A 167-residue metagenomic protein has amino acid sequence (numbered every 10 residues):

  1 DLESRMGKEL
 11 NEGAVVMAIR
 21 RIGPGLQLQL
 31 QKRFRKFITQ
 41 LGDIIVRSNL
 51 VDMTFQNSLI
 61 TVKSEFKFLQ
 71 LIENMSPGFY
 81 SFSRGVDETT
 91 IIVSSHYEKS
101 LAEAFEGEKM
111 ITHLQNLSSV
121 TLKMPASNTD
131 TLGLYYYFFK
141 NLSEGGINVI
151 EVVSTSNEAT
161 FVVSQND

Functional and structural regions predicted by a protein language model:
L2-M6: DNA-recognition alpha helix
N11-V16, R20-D167: A conserved regulatory-domain signal marking ACT and ACT-like small-molecule sensing domains and adjacent regulatory
